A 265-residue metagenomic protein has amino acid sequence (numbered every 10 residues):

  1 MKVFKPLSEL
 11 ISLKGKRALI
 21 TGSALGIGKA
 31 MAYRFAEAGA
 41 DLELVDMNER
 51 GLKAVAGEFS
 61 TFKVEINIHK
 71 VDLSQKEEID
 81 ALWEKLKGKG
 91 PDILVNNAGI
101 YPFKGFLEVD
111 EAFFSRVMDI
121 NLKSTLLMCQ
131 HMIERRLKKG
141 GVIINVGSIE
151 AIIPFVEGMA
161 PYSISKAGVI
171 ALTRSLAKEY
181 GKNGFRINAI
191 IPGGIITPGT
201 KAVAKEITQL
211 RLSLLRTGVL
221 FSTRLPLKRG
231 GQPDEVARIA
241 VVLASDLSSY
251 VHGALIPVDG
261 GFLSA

Functional and structural regions predicted by a protein language model:
A24-L25: Conserved glycine-rich cofactor-binding loop
G105-F106, F113-S115, F221: Substrate-binding pocket helix/loop in short-chain dehydrogenase/reductase
V109, P154-S163, S175, V203: Active-site loop-to-helix junction immediately N-terminal to the catalytic Tyr of the SDR YXXXK motif in Rossmann-fold
C129, S165, T173: Active-site helix of classical SDR
E134, K178-K182, S249: Alpha-helical segment proximal to the catalytic Tyr-Lys
S148: Residue(s) in the substrate-gating loop at a strand-loop-helix junction that position the organic substrate next
R229-V258, L263: C-terminal substrate-recognition "lid" of short-chain dehydrogenase/reductases
